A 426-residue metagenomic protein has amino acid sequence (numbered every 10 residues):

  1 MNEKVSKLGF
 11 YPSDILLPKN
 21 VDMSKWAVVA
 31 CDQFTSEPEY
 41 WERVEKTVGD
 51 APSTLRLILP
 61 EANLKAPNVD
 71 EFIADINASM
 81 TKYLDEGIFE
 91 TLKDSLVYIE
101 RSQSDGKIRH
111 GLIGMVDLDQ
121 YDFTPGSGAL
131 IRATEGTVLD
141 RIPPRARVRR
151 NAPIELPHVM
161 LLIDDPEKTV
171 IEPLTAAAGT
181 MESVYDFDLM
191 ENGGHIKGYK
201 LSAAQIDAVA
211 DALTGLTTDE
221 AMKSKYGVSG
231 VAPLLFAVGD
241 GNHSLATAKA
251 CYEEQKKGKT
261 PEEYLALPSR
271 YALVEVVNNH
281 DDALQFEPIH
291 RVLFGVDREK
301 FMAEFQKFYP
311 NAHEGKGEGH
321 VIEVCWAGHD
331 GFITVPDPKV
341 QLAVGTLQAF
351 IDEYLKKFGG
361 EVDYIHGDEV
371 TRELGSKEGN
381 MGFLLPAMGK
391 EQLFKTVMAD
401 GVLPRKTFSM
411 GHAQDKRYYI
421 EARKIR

Functional and structural regions predicted by a protein language model:
M1-N192, K223-Y226, G389-L403, F408-R426: N-terminal extension/subdomain marker
E61, Y226-S229, Y264-L265, Q285-E318 (+3 more regions): Non-transmembrane, aqueous-exposed alpha-helical and coiled segments at domain scale
L162, V238-G239, E275, L384-P386: Short beta-strand segments
A176-L201, D281, F286-N311: Compact, glycine/acidic-enriched structural inserts
L189-D211, V335-K339: Glycine-rich phosphate-binding "P-loop"
G215-K259: Active-site beta-strand/loop microenvironment that shapes enzyme catalytic pockets
N242-F305: Catalytic or ion-translocation cores adjacent to nucleophile or general acid/base/metal-coordination motifs in diverse
G345-R426: Charged substrate- and nucleic-acid-binding regions of tRNA-handling and nucleotidyl-transfer enzymes, centered on
